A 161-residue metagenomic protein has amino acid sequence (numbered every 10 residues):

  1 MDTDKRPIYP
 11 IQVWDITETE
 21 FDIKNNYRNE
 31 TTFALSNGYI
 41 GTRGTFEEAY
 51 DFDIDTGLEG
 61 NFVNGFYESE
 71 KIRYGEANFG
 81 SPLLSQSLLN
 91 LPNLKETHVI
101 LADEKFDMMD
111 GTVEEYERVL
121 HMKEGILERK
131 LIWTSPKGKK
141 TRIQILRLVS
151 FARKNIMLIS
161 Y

Functional and structural regions predicted by a protein language model:
D2-S160: Beta-sandwich/jelly-roll carbohydrate-recognition scaffolds of carbohydrate-active enzymes
